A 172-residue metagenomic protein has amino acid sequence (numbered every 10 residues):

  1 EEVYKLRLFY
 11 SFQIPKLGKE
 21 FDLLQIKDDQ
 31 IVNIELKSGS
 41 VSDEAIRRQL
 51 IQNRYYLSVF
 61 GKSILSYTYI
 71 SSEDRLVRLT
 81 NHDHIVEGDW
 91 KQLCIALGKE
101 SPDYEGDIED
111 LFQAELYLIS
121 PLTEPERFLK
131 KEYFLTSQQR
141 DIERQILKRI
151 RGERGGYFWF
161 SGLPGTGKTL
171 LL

Functional and structural regions predicted by a protein language model:
E1-Q30, V41-L171: The feature marks helicase ATPase cores and/or their adjacent C-terminal helical subdomains in SF1/SF2/AAA+ helicases
I34: Conserved beta3 VAIK motif of the Hanks protein kinase fold
S38: Short, glycine/acidic-enriched loop or turn micro-motifs at the edges of active sites
